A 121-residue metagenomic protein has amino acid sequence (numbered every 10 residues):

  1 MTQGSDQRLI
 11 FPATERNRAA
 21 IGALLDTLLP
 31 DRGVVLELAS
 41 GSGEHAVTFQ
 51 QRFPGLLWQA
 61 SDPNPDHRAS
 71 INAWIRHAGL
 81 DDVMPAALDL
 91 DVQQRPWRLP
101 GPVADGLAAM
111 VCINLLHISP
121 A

Functional and structural regions predicted by a protein language model:
M1-D31: Class I SAM-dependent methyltransferase Rossmann-like catalytic core, especially the SAM/SAH-binding loop
R32-G41: Conserved class I S-adenosyl-L-methionine
T48-W97: Class I SAM-dependent methyltransferase SAM/SAH-binding core
P96-D105: Short amphipathic alpha-helix with an adjacent loop that forms part of the alpha/beta core around
V111: A conserved beta-strand element that flanks and buttresses the S-adenosyl-L-methionine
L115: Hydrophobic adenine-recognition pocket in adenosine-nucleotide-binding enzymes
I118-A121: A short, conserved alpha-helix within the catalytic core of class I
